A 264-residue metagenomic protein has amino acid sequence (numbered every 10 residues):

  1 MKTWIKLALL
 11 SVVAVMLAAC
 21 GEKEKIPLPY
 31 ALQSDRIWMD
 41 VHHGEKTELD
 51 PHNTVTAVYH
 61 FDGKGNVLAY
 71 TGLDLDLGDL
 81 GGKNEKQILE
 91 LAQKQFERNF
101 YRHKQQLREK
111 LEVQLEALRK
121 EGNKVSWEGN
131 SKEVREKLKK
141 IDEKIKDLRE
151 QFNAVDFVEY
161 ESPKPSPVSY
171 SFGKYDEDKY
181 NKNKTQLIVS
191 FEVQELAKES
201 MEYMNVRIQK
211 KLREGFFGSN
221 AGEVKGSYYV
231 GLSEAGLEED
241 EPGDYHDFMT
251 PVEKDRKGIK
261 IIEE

Functional and structural regions predicted by a protein language model:
M1-L7, S11: Positively charged n-region of N-terminal signal peptides that target proteins for export
A8, C20-K23: N-terminal alpha-helical "arm" segments
V15-A19: C-terminal motif of bacterial Sec signal peptides marking the signal peptidase cleavage site
E22-M39: N-terminal helix-cap/turn-to-beta initiation motif at the start of protein domains
M39-L80: Short, solvent-exposed loop/hinge segments that bridge or flank secondary-structure elements
E85, L89-E264: Extracytoplasmic electrostatic interaction patches
